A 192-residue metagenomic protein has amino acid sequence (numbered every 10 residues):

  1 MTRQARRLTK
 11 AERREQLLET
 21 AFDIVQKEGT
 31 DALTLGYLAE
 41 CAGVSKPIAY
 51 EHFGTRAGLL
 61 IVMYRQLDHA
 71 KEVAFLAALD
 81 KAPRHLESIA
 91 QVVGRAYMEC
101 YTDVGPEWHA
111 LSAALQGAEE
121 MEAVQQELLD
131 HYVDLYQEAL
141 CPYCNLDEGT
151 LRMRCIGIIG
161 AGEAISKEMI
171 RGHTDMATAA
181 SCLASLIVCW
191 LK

Functional and structural regions predicted by a protein language model:
M1-E28, A32-C41, G58: Basic, helix-initiating cap at the start of DNA-binding domains
M1-T2, E99, D134-P142, A161-K167 (+1 more regions): C-terminal peripheral helix-coil segments that are non-catalytic and often amphipathic
Q4-L8, E12, G54, G58 (+9 more regions): Residues at secondary-structure transition points
V25, L60-L67, A74, L128: Alpha-helical DNA-contacting segments of helix-turn-helix folds
A42-F53: Short hydrophobic/aromatic patch on the recognition helix
V62, L76-D103, I158, A180: Hydrophobic alpha-helical connector segments
H69-L76, E99-D103, E119-C144, R152-I156 (+2 more regions): Amphipathic alpha-helical packing segments from all-alpha helical-bundle domains
M98-E120, A164-I170: Amphipathic alpha-helical segments used for helix-helix packing
